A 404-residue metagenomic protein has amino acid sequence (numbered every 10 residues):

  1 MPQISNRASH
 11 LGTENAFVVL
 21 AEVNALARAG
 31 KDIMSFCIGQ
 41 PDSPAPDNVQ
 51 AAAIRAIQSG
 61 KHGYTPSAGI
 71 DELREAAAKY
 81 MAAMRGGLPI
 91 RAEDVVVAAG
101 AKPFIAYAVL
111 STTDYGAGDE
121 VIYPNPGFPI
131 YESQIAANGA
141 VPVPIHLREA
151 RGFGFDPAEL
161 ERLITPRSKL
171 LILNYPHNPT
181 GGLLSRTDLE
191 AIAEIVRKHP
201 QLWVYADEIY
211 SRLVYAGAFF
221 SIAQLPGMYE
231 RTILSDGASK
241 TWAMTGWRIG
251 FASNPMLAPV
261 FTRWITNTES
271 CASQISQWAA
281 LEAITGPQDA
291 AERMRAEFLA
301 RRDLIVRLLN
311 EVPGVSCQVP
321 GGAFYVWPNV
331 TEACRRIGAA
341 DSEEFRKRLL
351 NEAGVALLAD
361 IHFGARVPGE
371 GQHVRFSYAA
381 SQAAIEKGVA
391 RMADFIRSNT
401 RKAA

Functional and structural regions predicted by a protein language model:
P2-G100, A283-G286, S398-A404: N-terminal small-domain helix-loop-helix segment of the aminotransferase-like
K61-R197, L213, G217-L225, R401-A403: Conserved core of the PLP fold type I
K79, E161-R162, G338-A339, R348-L357 (+1 more regions): PLP-dependent enzyme catalytic core of the Aspartate aminotransferase-like
L170, W203-V204, I233: Hydrophobic "anchor" residues on beta-strands that sit immediately upstream of conserved functional sites
Y175, V204-Y205, L357: Residue-level marker for buried hydrophobic side chains located in beta-strands that build the well-ordered beta-sheet
E208: Walker B catalytic acidic pair
L225-L299, D303-V312, F395-R397: Conserved core segment of the aminotransferase class I/II
L281, F298-V306, C317-A333, Q372: Conserved glycine-rich beta-strand-loop-beta hairpin in the small C-terminal domain of fold type I
